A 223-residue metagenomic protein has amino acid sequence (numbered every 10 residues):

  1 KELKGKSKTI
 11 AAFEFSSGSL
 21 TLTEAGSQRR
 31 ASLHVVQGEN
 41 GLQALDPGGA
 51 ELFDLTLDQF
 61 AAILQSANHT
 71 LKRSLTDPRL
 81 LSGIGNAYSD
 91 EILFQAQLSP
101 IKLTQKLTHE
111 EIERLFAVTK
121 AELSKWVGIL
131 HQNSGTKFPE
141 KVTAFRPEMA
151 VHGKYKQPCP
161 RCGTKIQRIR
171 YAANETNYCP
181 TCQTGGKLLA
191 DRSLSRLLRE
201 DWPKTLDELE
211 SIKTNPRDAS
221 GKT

Functional and structural regions predicted by a protein language model:
K1-Q95, L103-K106, E110, L115: Phosphate/anion-contacting hairpin/loop surfaces
I63-T223: Basic, nucleic-acid-binding surfaces and adjacent catalytic neighborhoods in DNA/RNA-processing proteins
